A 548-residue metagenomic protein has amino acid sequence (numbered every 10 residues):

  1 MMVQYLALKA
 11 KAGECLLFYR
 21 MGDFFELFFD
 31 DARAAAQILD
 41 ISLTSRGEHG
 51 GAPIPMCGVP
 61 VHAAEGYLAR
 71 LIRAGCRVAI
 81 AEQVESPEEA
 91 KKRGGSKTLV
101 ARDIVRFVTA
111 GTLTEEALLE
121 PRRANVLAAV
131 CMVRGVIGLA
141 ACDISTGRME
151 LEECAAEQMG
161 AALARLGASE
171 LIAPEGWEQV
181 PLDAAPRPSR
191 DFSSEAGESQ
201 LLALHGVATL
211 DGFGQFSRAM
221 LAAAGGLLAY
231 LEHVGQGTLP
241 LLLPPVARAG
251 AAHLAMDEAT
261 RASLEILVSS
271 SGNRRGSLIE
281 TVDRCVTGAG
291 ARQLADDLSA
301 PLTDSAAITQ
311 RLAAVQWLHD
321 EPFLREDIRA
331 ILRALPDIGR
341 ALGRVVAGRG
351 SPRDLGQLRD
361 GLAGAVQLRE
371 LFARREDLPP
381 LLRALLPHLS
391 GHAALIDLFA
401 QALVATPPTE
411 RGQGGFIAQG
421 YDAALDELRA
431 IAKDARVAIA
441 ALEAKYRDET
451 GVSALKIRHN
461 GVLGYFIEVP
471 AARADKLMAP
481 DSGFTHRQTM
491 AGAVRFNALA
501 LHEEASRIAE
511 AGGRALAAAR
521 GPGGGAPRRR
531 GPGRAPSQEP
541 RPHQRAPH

Functional and structural regions predicted by a protein language model:
M1-D320, A330, D337-G343, A347 (+4 more regions): Basic, polar low-complexity surface loops/patches
Q83, L239-A247, A444-R458, H548: Long, charged, glycine-rich C-terminal linkers/tails
A168-P174, A500-P532: Conserved catalytic alpha/beta cores of large enzymes that bind or transform nucleotide phosphates and polynucleotides
E195-S199, L254-T260, I266-S269, D360-V437 (+4 more regions): Amphipathic heptad-repeat alpha-helical coiled-coil/stalk segments that mediate oligomerization, filament/stalk
V286-A289, Q293-L294, L298-A306, K476-L516: Short, exposed interaction patches on small structured surface elements
L318-P322, L342-R349, F372-E376, T406 (+5 more regions): Secondary-structure edge/capping motif, primarily at the C-terminal ends of alpha-helices and the immediately following
R329-L332, R349-G361: Catalytic cofactor-binding cores of redox enzymes
A347, S351, G361-G364, P380 (+3 more regions): Charged, surface-exposed helical/loop "interaction arms" that form contiguous linear patches used for dimerization
